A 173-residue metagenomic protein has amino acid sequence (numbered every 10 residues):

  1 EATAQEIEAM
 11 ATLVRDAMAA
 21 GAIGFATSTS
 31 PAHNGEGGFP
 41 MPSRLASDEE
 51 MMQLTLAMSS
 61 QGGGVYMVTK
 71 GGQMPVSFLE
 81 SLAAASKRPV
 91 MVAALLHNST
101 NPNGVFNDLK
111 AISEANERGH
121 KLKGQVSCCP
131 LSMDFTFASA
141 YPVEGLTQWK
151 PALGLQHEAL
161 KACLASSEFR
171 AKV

Functional and structural regions predicted by a protein language model:
E1-L82: Hydrophobic, small-residue-rich alpha-helical packing segments that form membrane-like cores
E1-Q5, M10-L13, A17-M18, L56-S59 (+1 more regions): Polyanionic/metal-chelating signatures
